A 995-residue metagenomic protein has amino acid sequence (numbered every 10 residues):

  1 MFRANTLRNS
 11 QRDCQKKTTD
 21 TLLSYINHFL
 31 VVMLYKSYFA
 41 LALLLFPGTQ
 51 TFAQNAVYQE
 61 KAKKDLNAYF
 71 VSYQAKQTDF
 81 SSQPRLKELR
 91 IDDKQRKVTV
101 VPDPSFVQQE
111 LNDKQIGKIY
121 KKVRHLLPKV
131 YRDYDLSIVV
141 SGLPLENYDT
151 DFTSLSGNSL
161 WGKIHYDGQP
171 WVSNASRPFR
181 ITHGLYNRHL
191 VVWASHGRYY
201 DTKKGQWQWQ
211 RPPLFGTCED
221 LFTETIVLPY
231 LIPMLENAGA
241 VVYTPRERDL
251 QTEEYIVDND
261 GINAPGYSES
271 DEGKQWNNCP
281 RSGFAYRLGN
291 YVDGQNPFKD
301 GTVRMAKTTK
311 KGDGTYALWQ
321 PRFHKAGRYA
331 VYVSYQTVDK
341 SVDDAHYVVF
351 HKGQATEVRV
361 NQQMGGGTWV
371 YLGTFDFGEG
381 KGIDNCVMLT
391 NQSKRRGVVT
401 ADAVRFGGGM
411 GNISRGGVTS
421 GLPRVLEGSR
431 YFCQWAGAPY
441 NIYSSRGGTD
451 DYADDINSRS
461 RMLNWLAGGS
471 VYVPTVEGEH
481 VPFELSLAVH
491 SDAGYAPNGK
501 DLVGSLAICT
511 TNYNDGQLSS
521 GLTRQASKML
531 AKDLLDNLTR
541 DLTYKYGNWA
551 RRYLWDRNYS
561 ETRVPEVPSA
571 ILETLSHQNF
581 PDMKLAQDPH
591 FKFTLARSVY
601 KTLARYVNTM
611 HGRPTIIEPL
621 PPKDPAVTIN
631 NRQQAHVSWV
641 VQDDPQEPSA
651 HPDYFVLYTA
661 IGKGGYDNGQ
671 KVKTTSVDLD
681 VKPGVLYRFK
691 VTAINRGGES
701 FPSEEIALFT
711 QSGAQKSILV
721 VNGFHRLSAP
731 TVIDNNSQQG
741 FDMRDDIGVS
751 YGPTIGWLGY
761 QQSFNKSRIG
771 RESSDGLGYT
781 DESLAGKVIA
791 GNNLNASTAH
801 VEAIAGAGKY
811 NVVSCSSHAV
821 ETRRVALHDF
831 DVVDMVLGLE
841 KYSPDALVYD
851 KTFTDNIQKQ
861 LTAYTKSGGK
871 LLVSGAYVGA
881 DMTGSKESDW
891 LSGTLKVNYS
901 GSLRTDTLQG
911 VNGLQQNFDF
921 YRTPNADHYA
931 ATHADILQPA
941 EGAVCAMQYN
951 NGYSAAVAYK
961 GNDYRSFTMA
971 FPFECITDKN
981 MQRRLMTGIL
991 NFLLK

Functional and structural regions predicted by a protein language model:
F215, E219, P229-A238, R246 (+4 more regions): Aromatic-Pro/Gly-enriched surface loop or interdomain linker that acts as a lid/target-recognition segment
C386, Q392, A403-N412, S470 (+4 more regions): Active-site-adjacent mobile loop/cap segments within catalytic or ligand-binding domains
L426-R524, W555-Q578: Active-site microenvironments of hydrolase-like enzyme catalytic domains
V564-H577, S598, D829-F830, K866-S874 (+2 more regions): A glycine-centered loop/beta-turn motif at secondary-structure junctions
Y606-S649, P683, G698-K716: Pro/Thr/Ser/Gly-rich low-complexity, intrinsically disordered linker/stalk tracts
D678-G698: Beta-strand-rich modules
I718-F724, T731-M743, A785, R824-G884 (+2 more regions): Short alpha-beta junction capping motif
L839-N950, M981, L985-T987: A glycine-rich, often tryptophan-bearing local segment used as a flexible ligand/cofactor-contacting loop or short
